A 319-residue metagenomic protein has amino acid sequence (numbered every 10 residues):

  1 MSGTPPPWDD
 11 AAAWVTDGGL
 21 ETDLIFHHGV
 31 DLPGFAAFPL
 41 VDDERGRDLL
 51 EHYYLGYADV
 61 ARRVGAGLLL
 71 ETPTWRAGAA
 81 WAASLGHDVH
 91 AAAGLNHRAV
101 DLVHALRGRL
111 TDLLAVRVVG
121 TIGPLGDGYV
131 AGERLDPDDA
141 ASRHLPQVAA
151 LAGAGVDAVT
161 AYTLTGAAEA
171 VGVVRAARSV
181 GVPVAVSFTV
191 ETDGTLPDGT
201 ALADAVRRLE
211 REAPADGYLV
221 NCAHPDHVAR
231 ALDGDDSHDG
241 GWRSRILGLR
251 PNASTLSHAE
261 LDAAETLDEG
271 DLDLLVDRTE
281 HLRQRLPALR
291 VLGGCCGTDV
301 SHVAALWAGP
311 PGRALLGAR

Functional and structural regions predicted by a protein language model:
M1-R319: Domain-level signal for soluble alpha/beta catalytic cores
